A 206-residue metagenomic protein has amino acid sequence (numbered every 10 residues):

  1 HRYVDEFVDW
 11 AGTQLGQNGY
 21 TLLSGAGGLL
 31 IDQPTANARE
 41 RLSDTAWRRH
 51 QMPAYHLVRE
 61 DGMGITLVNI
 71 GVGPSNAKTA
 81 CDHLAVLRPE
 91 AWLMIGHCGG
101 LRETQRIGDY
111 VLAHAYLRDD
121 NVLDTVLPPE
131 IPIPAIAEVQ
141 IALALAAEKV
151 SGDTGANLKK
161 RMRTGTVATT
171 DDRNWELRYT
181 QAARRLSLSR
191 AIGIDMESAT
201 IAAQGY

Functional and structural regions predicted by a protein language model:
H1-V72: N-terminal short beta-loop-beta anion/metal-coordinating cradle
G73-A80: Thiamine diphosphate
H83-R88, G100-R106, A203-Y206: Alpha-helix C-terminal capping segments
R106, Y110-A113: Structural signature of FAD isoalloxazine-binding scaffolds in flavoprotein oxidoreductases
A115-I131: Acidic/polar active-site rim loop that often engages polyanionic ligands
E130-L188: Active-site rim beta-loop-alpha module in soluble metabolic enzymes
R185, S189-Y206: A C-terminal functional module that forms or caps the active site or interfaces directly with catalytic machinery
